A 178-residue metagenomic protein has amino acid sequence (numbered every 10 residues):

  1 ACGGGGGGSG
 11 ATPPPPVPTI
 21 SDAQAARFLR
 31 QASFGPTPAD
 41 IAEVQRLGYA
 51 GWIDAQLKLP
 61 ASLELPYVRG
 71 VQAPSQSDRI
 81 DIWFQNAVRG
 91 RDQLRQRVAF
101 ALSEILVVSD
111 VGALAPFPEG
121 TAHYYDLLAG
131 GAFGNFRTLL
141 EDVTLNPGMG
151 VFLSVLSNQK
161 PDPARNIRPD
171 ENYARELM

Functional and structural regions predicted by a protein language model:
C2-V17: Bacterial Sec-dependent N-terminal signal peptides
G3-G7, G35, G134: Glycine-centered flexibility sites
P16-S62: N-terminal mature-domain "stem" immediately C-terminal to a signal peptide or N-terminal signal-anchor/transmembrane
A39-I41, R46, Q72-M178: Primarily short, surface-exposed interaction patches in extracytoplasmic proteins
Q56-P74: Short acidic-aromatic linear motifs embedded in glycine-rich loops, typified by GG[WY][YF]DAGD(H) and related
